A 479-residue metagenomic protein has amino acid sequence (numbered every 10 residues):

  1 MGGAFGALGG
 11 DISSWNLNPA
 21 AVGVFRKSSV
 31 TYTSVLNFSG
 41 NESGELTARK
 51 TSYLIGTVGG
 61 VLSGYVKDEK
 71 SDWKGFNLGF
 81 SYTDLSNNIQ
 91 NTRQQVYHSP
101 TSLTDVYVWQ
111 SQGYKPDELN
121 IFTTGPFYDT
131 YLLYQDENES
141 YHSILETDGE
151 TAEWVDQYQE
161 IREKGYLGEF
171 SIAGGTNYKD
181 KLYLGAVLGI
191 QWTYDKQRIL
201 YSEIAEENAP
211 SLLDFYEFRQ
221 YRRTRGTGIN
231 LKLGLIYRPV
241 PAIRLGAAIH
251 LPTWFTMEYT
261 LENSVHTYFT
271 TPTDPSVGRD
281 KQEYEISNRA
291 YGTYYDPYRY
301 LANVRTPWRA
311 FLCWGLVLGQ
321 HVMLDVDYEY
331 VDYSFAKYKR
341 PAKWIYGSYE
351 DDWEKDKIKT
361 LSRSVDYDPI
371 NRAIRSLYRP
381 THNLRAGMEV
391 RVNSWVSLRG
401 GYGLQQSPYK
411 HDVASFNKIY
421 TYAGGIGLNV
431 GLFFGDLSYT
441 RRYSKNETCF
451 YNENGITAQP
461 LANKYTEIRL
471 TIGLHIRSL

Functional and structural regions predicted by a protein language model:
L8-L17, V22-S99, G168: Outer-membrane beta-barrel translocator/receptor signature
S63-L479: Outer-membrane beta-barrel porins/channels
